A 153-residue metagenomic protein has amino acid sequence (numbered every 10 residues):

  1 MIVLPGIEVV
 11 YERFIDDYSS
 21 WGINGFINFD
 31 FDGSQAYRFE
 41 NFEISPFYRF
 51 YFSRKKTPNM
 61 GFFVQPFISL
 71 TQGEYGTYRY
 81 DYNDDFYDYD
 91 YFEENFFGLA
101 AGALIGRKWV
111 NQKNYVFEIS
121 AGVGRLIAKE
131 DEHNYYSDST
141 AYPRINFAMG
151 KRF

Functional and structural regions predicted by a protein language model:
M1-F39: Start-of-domain marker
M1-V3, F26-N28, F67-T71, G122-L126 (+1 more regions): Outer-membrane beta-barrel pore domains and translocons
V3-P5, R38-I44, M60, N95-A101 (+1 more regions): Residues that define the transmembrane beta-barrel architecture of outer-membrane proteins
R13, F50-F52, R107-W109, R125 (+1 more regions): Residue-level signature of outer-membrane beta-barrel architecture
D17-Y18, A36, S53-G61, N111-V116: Short loop/turn motifs that connect adjacent beta-strands in outer-membrane beta-barrel proteins
W21-G25, I44, M60-I68, L99-A101 (+2 more regions): Transmembrane beta-strands of outer-membrane beta-barrel proteins
F26-N41, L70-F97, I127-D138: Flexible, solvent-exposed loop segments that connect beta-strands
A141-F153: Outer-membrane beta-barrel "beta-signal"
